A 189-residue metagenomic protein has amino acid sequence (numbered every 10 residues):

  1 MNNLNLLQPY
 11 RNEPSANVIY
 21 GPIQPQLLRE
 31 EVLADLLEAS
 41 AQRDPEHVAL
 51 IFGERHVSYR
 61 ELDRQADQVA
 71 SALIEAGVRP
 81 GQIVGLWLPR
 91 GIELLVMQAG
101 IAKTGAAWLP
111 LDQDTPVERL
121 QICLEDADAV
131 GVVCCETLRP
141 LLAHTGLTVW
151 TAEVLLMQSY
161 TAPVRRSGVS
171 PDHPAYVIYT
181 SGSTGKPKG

Functional and structural regions predicted by a protein language model:
M1-G189: Carrier-protein-dependent adenylate-forming modules in NRPS/ANL systems
